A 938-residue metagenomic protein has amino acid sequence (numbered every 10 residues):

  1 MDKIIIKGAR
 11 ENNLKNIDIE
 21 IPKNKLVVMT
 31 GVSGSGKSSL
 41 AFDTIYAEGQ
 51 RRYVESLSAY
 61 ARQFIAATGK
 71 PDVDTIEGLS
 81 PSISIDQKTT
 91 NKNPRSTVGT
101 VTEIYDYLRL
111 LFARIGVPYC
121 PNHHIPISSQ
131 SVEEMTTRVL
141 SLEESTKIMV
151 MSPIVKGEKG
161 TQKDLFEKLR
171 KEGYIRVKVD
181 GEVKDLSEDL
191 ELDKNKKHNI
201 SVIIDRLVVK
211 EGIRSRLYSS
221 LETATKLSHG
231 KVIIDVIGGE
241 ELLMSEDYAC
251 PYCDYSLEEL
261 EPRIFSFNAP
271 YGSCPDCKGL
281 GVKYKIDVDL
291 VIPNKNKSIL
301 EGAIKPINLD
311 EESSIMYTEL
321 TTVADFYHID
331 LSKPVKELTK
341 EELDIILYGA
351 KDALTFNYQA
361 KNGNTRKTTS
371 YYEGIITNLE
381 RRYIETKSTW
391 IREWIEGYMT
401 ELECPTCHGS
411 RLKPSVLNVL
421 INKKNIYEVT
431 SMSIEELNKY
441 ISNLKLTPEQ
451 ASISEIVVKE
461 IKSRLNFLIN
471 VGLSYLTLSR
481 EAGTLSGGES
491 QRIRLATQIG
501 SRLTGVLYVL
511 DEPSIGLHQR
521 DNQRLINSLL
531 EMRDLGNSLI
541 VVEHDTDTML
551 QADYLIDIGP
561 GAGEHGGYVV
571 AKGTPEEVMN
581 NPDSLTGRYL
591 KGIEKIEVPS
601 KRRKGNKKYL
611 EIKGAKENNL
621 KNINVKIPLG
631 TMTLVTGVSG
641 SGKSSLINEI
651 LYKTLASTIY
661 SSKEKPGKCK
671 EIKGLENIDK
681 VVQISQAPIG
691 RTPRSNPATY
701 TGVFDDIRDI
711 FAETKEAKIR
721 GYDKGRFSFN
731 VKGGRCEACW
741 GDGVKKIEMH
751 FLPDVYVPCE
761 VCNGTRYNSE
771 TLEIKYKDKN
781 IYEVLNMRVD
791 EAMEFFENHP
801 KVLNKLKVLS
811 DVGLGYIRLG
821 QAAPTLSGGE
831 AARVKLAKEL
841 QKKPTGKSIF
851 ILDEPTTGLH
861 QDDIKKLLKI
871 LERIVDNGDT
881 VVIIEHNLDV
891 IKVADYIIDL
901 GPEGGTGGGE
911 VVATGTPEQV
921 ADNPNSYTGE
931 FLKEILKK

Functional and structural regions predicted by a protein language model:
M1-K938: Conserved phosphate-binding elements of NTP-dependent enzyme cores
